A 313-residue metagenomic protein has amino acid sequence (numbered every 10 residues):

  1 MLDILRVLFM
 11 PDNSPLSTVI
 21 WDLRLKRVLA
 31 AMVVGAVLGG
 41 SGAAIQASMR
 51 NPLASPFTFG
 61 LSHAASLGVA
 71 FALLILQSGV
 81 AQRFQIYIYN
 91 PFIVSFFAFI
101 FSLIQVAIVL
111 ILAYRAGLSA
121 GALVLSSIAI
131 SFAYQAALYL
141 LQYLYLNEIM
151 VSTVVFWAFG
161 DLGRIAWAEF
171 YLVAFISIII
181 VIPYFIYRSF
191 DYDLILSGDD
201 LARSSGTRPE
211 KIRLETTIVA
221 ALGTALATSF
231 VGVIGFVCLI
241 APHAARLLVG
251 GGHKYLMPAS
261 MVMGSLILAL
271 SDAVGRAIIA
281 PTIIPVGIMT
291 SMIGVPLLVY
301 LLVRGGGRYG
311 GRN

Functional and structural regions predicted by a protein language model:
M1-N313: Alpha-helical transmembrane segments in inner-membrane proteins
